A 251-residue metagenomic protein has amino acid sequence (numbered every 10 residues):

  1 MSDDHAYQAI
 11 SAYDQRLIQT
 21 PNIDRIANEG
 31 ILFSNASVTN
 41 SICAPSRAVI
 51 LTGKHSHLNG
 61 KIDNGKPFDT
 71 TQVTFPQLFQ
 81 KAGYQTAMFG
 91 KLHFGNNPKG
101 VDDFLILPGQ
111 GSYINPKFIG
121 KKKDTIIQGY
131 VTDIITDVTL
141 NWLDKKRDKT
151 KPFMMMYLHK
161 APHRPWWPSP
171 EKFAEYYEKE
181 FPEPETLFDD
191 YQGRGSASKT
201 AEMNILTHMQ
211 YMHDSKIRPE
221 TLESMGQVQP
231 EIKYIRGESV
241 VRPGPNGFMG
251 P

Functional and structural regions predicted by a protein language model:
M1-P251: Formylglycine-dependent sulfatase
